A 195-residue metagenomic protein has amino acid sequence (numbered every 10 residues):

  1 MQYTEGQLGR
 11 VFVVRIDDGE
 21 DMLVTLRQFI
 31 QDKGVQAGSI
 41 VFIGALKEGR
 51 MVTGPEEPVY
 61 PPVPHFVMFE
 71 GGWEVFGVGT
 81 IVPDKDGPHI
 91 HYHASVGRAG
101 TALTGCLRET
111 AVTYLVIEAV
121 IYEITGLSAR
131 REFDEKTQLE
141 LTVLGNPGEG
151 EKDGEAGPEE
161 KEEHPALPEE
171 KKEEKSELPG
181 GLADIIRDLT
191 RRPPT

Functional and structural regions predicted by a protein language model:
M1-I90, S95-G154: N-terminal intrinsically disordered, cationic/polar leader segments that include organellar targeting peptides
P58, P83, K152-G154, P158-K161 (+2 more regions): Intrinsically disordered, low-complexity, compositionally biased regions/tails
E151-S176: Intrinsically disordered, low-complexity terminal tails and inter-domain linkers enriched for S/T/G/P/D/E
L167-T195: Long, low-complexity, intrinsically disordered segments
